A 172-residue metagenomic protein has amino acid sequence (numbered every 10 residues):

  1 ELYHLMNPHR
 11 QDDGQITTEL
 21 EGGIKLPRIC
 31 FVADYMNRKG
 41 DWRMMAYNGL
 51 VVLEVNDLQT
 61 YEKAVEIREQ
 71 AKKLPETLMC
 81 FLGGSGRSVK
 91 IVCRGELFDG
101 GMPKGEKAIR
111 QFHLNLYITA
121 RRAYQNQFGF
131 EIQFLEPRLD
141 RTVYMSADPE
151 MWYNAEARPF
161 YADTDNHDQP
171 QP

Functional and structural regions predicted by a protein language model:
E1-R87, E96-H113, Q171-P172: Signature for HUH/AEP ssDNA processing cores
F31-Y35, R122, A147: Short, hydrophobic/amphipathic alpha-helical patches that form generic packing surfaces within helical domains
L82-S88, P137-T142: Short Gly/Ser/Thr- and Asp/Glu-enriched loop/turn motifs at secondary-structure junctions
L116-E131: Conserved short secondary-structure elements within globular domains
Q127-Q171: Catalytic "initiation/cleavage/transfer" segments centered on a nucleophilic residue and adjacent nucleic-acid-engaging
